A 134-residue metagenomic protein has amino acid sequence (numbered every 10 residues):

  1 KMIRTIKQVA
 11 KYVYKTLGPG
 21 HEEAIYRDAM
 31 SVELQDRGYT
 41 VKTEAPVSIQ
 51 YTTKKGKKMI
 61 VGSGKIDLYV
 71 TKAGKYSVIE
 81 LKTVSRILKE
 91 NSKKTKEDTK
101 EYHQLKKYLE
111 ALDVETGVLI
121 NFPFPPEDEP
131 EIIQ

Functional and structural regions predicted by a protein language model:
K1-G20: Interdomain/boundary linker segments immediately adjacent to catalytic/signaling cores
I3, V9-A10, V78, A111 (+1 more regions): Small-side-chain structural scaffolding
R4, A24, D98-Y102: Short alpha-helix boundary/capping motifs
K15, P19-V78, P126-I133: Active-site metal-binding core of divalent-cation-utilizing nuclease and nuclease-like domains
L81-Q134: Nucleic-acid nuclease catalytic cores
